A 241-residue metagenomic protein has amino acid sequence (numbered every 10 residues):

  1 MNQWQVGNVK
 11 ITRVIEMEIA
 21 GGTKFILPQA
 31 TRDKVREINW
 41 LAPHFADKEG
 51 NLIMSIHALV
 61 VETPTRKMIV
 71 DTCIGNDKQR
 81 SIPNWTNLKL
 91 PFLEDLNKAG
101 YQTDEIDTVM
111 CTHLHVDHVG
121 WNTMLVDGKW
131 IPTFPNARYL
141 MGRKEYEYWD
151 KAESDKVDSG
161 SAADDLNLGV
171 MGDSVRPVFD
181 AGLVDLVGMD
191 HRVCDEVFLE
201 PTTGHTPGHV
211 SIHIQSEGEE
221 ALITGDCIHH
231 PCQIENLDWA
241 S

Functional and structural regions predicted by a protein language model:
M1-N97, E105-T108, E219-G225: Metallo-beta-lactamase
H44-E49, D127-G128, L199-E200: Short, P/G- and charge-enriched loop/turn segments at secondary-structure junctions
V60, F198-E200, V210-E235: Metal-dependent phosphodiesterase/nuclease catalytic metal-binding core
C73-G75, H115, E145, T203 (+2 more regions): Catalytic metal-binding/acid-base residues of hydrolase active sites
S81-P83, V119-K129: Metal-dependent catalytic neighborhoods of phosphoester/phosphodiester hydrolases
N87-Y101, E105, M124, T133-P201: Metallo-beta-lactamase
I106-D117: Metallo-beta-lactamase
E235-S241: Short, intrinsically disordered, charge-balanced linker/junction segments flanking boundaries in proteins
